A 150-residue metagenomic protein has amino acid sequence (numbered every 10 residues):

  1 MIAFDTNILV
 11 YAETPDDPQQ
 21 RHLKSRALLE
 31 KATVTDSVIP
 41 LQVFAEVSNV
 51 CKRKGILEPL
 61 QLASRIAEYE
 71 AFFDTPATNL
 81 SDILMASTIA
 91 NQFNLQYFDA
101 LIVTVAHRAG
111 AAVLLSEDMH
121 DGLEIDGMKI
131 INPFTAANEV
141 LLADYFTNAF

Functional and structural regions predicted by a protein language model:
M1-I39, K54-Q61, E139-A143, N148-F150: Short, well-structured N-terminal submotif of metal-dependent ribonuclease cores
Q19-H22, L41, P59-A63, A77-L80 (+2 more regions): Non-catalytic, surface-exposed connector residues within folded enzymatic/regulatory domains
S37-Q42, S116: Substrate-recognition element of Asp-dependent hydrolases with the DxDx(T/V) motif
Q42, E46-D74: Active-site-proximal, substrate-binding regions of enzyme catalytic domains and RNA-binding/basic surfaces
D74-E117, N148-F150: Active-site neighborhoods of divalent-metal-dependent phosphate/nucleic-acid chemistry enzymes
R108-F150: Acidic, PIN/NYN-like endoribonuclease modules and their adjacent C-terminal/linker elements
